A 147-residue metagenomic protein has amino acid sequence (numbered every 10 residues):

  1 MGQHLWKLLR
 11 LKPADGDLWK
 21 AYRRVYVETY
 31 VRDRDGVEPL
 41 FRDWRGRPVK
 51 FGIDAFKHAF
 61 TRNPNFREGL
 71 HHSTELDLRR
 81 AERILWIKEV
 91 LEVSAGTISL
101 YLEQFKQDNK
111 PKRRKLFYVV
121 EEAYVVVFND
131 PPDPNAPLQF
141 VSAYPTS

Functional and structural regions predicted by a protein language model:
M1-S147: Ribonuclease/tRNase effector modules and their secretory precursors
